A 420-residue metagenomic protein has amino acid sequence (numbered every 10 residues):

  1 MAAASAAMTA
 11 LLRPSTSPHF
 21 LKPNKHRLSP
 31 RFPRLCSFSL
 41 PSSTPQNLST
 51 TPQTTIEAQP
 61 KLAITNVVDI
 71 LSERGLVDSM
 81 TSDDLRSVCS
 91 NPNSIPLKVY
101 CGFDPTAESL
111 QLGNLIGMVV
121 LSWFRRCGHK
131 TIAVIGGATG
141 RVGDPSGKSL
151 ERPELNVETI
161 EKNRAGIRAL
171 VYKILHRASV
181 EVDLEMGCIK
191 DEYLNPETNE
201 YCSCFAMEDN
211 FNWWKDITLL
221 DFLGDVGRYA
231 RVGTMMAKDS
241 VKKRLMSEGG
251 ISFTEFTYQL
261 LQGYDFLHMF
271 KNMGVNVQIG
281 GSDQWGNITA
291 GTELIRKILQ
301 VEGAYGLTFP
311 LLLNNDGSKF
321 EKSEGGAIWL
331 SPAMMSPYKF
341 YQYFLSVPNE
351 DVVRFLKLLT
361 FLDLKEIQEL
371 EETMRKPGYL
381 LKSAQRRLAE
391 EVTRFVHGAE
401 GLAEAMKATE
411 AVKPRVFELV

Functional and structural regions predicted by a protein language model:
A2-Q284, T289-T292, L299-Y305, S318: NTP-dependent nucleotidyl-transfer catalytic core
S282-W285, G291-V420: Conserved nucleotide- and phosphate/pyrophosphate-binding catalytic cores in adenylate/nucleotidyl-handling enzymes
